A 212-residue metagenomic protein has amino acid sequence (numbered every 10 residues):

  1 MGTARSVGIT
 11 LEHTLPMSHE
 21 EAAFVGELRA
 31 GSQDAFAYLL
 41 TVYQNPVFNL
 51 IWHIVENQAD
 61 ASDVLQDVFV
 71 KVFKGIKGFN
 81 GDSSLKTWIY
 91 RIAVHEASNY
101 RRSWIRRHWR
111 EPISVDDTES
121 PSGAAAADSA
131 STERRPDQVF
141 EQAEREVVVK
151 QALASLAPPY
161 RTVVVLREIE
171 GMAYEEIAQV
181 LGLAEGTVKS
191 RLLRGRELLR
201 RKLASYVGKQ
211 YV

Functional and structural regions predicted by a protein language model:
G8, N80, R101-I105, L156 (+3 more regions): Short, Lys/Arg-enriched C-terminal cap helix and immediately downstream tail that follows
I9, R29-Y38, F48-D67, E185 (+1 more regions): Short, charged helix-capping/linker segments at alpha-helix termini
T10-L15, H19, E119-Q151: Acidic, proline/glycine-rich intrinsically disordered inter-domain spacer in sigma factors
R29-A30, H53-N57, F69-S84, S103-I105: Sigma70-family region 2
L40-Q58, G75, L153, K202-S205: Amphipathic, Lys/Arg- and hydrophobic-enriched alpha-helical face
D63-V70, S83-H95: Structural recognition of an alpha-helix C-terminal capping motif at a helix-to-coil junction
K77-N80, R91-I113: Arg/Lys-rich amphipathic alpha helix in sigma70-family domain 2
V147-T187: Helix-turn-helix DNA-binding module
